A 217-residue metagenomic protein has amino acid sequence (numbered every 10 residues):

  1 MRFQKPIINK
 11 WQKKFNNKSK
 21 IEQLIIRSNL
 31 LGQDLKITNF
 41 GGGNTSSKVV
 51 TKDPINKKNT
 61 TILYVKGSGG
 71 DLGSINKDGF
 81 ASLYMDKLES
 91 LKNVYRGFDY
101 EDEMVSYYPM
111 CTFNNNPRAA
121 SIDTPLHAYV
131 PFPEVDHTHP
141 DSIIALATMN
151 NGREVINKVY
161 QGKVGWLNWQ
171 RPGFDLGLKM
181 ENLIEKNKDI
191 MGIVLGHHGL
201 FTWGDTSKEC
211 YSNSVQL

Functional and structural regions predicted by a protein language model:
M1-L217: Glycine-rich flexible loops
